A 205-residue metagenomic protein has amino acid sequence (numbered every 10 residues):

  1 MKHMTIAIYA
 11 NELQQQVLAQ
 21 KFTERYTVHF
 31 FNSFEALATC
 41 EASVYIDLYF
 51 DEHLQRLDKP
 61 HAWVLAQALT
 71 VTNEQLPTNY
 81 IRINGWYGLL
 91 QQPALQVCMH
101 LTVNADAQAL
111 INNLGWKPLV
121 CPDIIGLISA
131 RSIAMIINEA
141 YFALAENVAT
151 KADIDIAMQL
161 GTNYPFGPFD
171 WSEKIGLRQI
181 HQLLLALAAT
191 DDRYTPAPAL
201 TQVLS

Functional and structural regions predicted by a protein language model:
M1-I124, E146, K151-S205: NAD(P)-dependent Rossmann-like dehydrogenase/reductase catalytic/cofactor-binding core
K117, I124, I128-I133, F142-A143: Conserved anion/nucleotide-ligand pocket segment
R131-I137, L160-Y164: Short acidic alpha-helix initiation/capping motifs at coil-to-helix transition points, especially at protein N-termini
I137-N138, A152: A generic alpha-helix surface/boundary motif
E139-F142, D170: Short, hydrophobic/amphipathic alpha-helical patches that form generic packing surfaces within helical domains
